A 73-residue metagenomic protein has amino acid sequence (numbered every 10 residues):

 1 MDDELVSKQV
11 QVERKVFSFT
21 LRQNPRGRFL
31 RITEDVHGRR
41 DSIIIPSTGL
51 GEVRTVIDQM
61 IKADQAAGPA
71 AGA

Functional and structural regions predicted by a protein language model:
M1-A73: Positively charged, low-complexity terminal tracts and the immediately adjacent first secondary-structure elements
